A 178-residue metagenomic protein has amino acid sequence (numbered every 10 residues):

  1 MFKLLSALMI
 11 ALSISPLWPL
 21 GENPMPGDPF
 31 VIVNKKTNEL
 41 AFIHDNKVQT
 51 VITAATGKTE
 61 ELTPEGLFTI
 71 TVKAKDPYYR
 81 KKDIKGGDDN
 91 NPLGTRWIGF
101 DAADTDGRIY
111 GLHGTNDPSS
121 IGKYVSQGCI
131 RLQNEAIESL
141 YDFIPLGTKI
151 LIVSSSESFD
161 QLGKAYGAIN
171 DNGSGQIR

Functional and structural regions predicted by a protein language model:
L4-L12: Sec-dependent N-terminal signal peptides
S15-R80, G86-G87, L93-D101, G167-G175: Cell wall/extracellular polymer interaction/catalysis modules
N23-P26, P77, D83-R178: Exported/periplasmic cell-wall-interacting domains
